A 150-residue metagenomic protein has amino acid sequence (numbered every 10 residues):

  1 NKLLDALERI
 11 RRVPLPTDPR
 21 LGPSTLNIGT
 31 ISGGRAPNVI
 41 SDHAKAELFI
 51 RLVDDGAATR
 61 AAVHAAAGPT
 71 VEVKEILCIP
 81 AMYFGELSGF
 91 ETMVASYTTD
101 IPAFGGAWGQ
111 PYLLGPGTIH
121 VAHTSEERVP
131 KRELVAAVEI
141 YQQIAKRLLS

Functional and structural regions predicted by a protein language model:
N1-S150: Metal-dependent amide/peptide-bond hydrolase catalytic core, centered on the "pita-bread" metallohydrolase fold
